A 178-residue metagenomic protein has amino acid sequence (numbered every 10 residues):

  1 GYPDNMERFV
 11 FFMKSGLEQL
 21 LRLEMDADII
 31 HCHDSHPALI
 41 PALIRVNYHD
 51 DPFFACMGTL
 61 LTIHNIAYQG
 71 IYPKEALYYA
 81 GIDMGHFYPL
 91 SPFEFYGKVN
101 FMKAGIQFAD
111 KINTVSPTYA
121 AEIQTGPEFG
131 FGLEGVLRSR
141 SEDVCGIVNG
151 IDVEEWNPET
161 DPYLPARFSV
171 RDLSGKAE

Functional and structural regions predicted by a protein language model:
G1-E178: Catalytic cores of nucleotide-sugar-dependent glycosyltransferases that transfer UDP/GDP/TDP-activated
